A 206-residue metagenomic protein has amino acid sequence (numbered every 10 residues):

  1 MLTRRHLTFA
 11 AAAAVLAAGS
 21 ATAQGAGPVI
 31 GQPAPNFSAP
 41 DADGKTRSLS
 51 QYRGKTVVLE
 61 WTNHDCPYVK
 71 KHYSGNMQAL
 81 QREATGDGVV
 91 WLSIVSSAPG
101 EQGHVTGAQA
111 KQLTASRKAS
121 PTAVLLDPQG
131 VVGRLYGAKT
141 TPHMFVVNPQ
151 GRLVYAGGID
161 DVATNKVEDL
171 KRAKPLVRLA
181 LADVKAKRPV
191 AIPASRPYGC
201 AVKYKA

Functional and structural regions predicted by a protein language model:
T3-T8: N-terminal export leaders
G19-A23: Sec/Tat signal peptide C-region and signal peptidase I cleavage site
Q24-G44: Short N-terminal segments immediately surrounding and downstream of signal-peptide cleavage
F37-V57: A short beta-strand-turn-helix
Y52-K70, L181: Short active-site neighborhood of thiol/selenol oxidoreductases, capturing the structured segment around
K70-R117, P128-R134: Structural microenvironment flanking redox-active thiols in thiol-disulfide oxidoreductases
K111-V154: Short, internal strand/loop/helix patches that form the active-site neighborhood or redox-interaction surface
P149, L153-A206: Thiol-/selenol-based redox modules, centered on thioredoxin-like and closely related oxidoreductase domains
